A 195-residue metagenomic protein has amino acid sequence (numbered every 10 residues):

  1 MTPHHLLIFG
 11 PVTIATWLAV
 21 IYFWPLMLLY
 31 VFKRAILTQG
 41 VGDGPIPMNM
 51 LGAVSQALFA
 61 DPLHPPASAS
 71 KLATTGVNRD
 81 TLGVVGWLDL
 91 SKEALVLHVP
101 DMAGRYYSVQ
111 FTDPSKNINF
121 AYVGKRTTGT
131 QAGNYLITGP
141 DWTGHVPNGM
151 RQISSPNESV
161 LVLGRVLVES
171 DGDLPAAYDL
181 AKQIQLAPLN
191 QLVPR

Functional and structural regions predicted by a protein language model:
T2-R195: A compositional/structural signature for long, glycine/proline-rich flexible linkers and loops on extracytoplasmic
